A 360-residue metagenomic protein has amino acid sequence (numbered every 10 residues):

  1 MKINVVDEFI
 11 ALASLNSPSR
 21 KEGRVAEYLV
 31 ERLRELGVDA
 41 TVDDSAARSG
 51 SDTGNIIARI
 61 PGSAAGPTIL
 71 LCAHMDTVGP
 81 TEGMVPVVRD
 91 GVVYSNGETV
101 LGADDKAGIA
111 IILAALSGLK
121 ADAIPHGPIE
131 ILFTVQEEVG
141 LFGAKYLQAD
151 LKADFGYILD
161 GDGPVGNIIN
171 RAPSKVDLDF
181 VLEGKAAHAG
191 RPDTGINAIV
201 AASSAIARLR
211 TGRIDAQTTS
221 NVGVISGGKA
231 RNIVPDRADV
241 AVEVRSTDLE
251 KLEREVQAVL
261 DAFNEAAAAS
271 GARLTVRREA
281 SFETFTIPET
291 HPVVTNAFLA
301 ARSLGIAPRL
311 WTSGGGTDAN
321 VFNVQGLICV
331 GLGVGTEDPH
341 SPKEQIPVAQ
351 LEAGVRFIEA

Functional and structural regions predicted by a protein language model:
M1-G23, A280, E337-S341: N-terminal capping segment at the start of a domain
A11, L113-K120, S204-R210, A360: Short glycine/serine- and small hydrophobic-enriched flexible loop segments
P18-A65: A non-catalytic alpha/beta surface segment that caps or lines the substrate-entry region of metallo-dependent hydrolase
R32, S51-N55, R59, A65-P128 (+3 more regions): Active-site metal-coordination/substrate-binding segment of hydrolases, especially metallo-dependent peptidases
D76-G91, I168-V181, L299, V330: Acidic-glycine-rich active-site phosphate/pyrophosphate-binding loop
V87-V100, V181-A186, L304-G305, T336-H340: Glycine/charged-rich beta-loop-alpha catalytic/anionic-binding loops adjacent to active sites
A121-V200: Fold-level recognition of mixed alpha/beta catalytic cores in primary-metabolism enzymes, strongest
N197-A360: Metal-dependent amide/peptide-bond hydrolase catalytic core, centered on the "pita-bread" metallohydrolase fold
